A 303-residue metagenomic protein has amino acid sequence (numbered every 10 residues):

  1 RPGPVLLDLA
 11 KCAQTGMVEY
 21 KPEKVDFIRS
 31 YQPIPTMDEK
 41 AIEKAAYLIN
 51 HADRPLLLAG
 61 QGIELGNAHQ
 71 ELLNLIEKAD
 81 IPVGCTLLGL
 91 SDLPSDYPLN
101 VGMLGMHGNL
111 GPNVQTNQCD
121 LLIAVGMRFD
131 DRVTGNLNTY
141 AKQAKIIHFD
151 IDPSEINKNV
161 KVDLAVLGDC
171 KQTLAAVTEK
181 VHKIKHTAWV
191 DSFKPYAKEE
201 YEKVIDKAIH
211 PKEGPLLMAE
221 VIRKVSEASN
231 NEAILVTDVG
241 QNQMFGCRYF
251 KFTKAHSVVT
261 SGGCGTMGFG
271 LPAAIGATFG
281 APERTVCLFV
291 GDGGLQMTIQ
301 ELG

Functional and structural regions predicted by a protein language model:
R1-I49, E202-I205: Conformationally flexible catalytic loops at phosphate/diphosphate-handling active centers
R1-P2, A41-P55, L75, T116-Q118 (+2 more regions): Glycine-rich phosphate/diphosphate-binding loops that line cofactor/substrate pockets in enzymes
L6-A10, L58-G60, A124-G126, D150 (+2 more regions): Short beta-strand segments
L6-D8, D80-L87, I147-D150: Short internal beta-strands
L9-Q14, Q61-I63, L90, P153 (+1 more regions): Glycine-rich beta-alpha junction loops
K11, G89-F193: Glycine-rich, acidic loop regions that bind phosphate or pyrophosphate groups
M106, N113, Q118, N157-N159 (+3 more regions): Thiamine diphosphate
A197-E283: Active-site diphosphate/adenylate-binding microenvironment
